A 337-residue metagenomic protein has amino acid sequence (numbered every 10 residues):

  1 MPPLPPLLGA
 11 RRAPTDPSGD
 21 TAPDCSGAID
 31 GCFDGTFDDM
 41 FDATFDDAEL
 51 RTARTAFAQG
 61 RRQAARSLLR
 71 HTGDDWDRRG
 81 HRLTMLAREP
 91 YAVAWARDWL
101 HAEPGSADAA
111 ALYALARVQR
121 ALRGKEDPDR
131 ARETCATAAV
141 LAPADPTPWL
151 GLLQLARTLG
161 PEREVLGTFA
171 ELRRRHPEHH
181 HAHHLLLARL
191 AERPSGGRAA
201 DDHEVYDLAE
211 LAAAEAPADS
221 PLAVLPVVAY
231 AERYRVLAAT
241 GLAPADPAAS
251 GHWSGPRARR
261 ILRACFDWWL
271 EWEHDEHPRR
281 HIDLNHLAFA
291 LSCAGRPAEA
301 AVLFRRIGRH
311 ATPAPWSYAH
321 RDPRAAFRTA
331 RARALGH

Functional and structural regions predicted by a protein language model:
M1-A92, A301-I307, R321-H337: Extreme N-terminal leader/anchor segments
T44, W149-L159, R163: Extended non-membrane alpha-helical scaffolds
A65-L68, A92-E103, D127-T137, E162-H176 (+4 more regions): Alpha-helical repeat scaffolds
S67-T84, P104-A121, P143-Q154, R175-E192 (+2 more regions): Amphipathic alpha-helical repeat scaffolds of TPR domains
L159, R189-A200: Inter-helical turn/loop segments and adjacent helix faces that build the functional surface of alpha-helical bundle
H277-H337: Extended, charged low-complexity segments that frequently continue into or abut oligomerization scaffolds
